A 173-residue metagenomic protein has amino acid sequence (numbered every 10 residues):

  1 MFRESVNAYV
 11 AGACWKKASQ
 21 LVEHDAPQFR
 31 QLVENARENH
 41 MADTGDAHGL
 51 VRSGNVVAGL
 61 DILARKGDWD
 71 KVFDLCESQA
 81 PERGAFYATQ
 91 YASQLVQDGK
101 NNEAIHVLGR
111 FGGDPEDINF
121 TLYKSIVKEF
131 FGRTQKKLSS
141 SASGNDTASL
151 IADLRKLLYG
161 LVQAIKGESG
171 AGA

Functional and structural regions predicted by a protein language model:
M1-A173: Extended alpha-helical solenoid/arm regions of large eukaryotic scaffolding proteins
